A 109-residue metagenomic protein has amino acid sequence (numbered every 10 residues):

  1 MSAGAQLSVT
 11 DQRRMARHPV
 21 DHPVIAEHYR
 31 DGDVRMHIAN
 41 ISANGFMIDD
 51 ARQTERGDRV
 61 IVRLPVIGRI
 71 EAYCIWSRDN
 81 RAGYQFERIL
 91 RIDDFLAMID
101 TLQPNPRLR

Functional and structural regions predicted by a protein language model:
M1-A39, I92-R109: N-terminal helix initiation/capping motif
T10-Q12, N44-D49: Short alpha-helix capping/helix-loop boundary micro-motifs
H22-E27, G57-V66: Short conserved beta-strand and strand-loop elements enriched in small hydrophobics with frequent Asp/Gly
Y29, A43, S77-A82: Short, conserved beta-turn/loop elements at beta-strand boundaries and strand-helix junctions
G32, V66-G68, N80: Short acidic/polar mixed-charge low-complexity motifs
M36-I38, E71-I75: Short beta-strand-centered aromatic/proline hotspots
F46-D50, N80-I89, D94: Short, solvent-exposed secondary-structure boundary/capping segments
